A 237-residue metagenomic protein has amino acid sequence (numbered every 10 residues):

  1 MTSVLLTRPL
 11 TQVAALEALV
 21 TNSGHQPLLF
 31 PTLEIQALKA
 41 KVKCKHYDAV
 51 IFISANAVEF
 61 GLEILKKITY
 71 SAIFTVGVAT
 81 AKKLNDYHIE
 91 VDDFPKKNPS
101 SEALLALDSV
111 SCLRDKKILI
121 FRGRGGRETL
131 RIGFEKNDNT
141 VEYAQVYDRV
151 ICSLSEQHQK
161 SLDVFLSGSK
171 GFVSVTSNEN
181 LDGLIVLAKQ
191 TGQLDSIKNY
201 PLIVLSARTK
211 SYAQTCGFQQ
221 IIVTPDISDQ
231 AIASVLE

Functional and structural regions predicted by a protein language model:
M1-E237: Signature of uroporphyrinogen-III synthase
